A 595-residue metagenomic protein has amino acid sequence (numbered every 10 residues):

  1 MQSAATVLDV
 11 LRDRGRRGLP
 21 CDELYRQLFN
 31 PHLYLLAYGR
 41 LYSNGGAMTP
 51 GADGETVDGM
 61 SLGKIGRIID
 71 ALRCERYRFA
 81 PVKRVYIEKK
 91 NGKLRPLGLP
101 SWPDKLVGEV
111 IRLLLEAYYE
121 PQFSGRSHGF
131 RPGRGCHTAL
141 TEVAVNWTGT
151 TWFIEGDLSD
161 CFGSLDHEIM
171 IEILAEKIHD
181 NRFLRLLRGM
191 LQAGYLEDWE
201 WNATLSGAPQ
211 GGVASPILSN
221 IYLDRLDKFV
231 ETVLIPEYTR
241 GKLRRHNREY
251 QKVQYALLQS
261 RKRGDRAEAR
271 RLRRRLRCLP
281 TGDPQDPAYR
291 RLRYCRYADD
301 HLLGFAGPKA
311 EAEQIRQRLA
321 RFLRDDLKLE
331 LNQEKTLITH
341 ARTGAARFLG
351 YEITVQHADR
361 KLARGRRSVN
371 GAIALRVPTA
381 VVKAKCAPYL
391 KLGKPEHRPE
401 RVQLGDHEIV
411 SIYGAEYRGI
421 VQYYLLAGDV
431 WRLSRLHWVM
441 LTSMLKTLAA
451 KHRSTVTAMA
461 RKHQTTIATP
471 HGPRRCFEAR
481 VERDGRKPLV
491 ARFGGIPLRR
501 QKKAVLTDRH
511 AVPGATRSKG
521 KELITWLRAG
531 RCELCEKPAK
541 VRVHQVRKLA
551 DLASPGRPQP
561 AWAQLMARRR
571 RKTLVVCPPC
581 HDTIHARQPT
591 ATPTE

Functional and structural regions predicted by a protein language model:
M1-E595: Non-catalytic terminal/accessory segments
